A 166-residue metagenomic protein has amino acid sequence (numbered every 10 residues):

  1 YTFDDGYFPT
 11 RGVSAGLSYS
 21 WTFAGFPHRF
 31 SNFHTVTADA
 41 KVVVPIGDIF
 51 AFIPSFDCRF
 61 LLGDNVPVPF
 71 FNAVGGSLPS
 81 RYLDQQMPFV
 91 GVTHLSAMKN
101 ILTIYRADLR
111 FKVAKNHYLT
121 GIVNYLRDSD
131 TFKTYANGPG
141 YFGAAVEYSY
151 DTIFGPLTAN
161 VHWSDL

Functional and structural regions predicted by a protein language model:
Y1-A114: C-terminal outer-membrane beta-barrel translocator/porin domains of Gram-negative envelope proteins and their
Y1-D4, D130, Y150, L166: Proteins with a high burden of low-complexity, intrinsically disordered sequence enriched in S/T/G/P/A and R, requiring
S14-G16, D39, A51-S55, Y118-I122 (+2 more regions): Residue-level detector of the transmembrane beta-barrel scaffold of outer-membrane proteins
S31-H34, I53-S55, T120-N124, K133-N137 (+1 more regions): Composition- and surface-driven signal marking solvent-exposed, interaction-prone regions in large proteins
F56-C58, L62, P139-G140, E147-L166: Predominantly the C-terminal beta-signal and adjacent terminal strand-loop region of outer-membrane beta-barrel
Q86-G91, N124-K133, L157: Short, local alpha-helical segments
D108-A145: C-terminal hydrophobic structural anchor segments that stabilize assembly/packing rather than catalytic chemistry
